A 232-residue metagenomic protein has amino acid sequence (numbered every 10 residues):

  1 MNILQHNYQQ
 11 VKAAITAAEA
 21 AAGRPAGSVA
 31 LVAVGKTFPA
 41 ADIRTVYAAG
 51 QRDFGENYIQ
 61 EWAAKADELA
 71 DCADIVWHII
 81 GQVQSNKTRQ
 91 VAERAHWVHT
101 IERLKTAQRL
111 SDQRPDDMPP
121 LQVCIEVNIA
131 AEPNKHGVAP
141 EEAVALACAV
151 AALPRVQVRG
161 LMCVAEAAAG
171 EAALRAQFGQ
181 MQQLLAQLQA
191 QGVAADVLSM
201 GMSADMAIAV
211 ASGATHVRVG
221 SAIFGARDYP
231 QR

Functional and structural regions predicted by a protein language model:
M1-A204, S212: Conserved alpha/beta-domain cores
A17, A21, G225-R232: Generic C-terminal helix-cap and adjacent flexible tail
A207-A211, V219, I223-P230: Expand to "…catalyze enediolate/carbanion chemistry for C-C bond making/breaking, isomerization, decarboxylation
